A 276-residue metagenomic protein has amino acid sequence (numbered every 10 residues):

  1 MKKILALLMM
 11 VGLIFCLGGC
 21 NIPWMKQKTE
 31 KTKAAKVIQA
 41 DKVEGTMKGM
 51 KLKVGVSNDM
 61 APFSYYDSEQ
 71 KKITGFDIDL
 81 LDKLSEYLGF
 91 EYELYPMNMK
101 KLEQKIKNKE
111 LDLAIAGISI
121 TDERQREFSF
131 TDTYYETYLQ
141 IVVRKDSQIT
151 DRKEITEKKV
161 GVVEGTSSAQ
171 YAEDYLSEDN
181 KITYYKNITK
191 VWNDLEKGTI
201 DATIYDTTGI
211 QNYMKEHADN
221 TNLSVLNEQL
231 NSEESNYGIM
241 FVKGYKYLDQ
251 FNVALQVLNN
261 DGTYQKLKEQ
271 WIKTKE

Functional and structural regions predicted by a protein language model:
C16-G19: C-terminal motif of bacterial Sec signal peptides marking the signal peptidase cleavage site
N21, I78-Y87, D146-I149, K153 (+3 more regions): Extended ligand-binding regions for polar small-molecule ligands
I22-E44, K48, S167-K186, T221-N227 (+1 more regions): Ligand-binding clefts/hinges and TM-proximal coupling segments of bilobed small-molecule sensing domains
K33-G117: Extracytoplasmic small-molecule ligand-binding "clamshell" domains of the periplasmic binding protein/Venus flytrap
N58, E136-V143, T207, K215-Q256 (+1 more regions): Periplasmic-binding protein-like
N58-A61, I73-E86, I118, Q140-W192 (+2 more regions): Bilobed "Venus flytrap"/periplasmic-binding protein-like clamshell domains and structurally analogous long
I78, E86, E91-E154, S224 (+1 more regions): Acidic, polar ligand-binding/catalytic clefts
Q104, I118-R126, Y171-D174, K197 (+1 more regions): A ligand-binding cleft/hinge motif common to bilobed small-molecule-binding domains
